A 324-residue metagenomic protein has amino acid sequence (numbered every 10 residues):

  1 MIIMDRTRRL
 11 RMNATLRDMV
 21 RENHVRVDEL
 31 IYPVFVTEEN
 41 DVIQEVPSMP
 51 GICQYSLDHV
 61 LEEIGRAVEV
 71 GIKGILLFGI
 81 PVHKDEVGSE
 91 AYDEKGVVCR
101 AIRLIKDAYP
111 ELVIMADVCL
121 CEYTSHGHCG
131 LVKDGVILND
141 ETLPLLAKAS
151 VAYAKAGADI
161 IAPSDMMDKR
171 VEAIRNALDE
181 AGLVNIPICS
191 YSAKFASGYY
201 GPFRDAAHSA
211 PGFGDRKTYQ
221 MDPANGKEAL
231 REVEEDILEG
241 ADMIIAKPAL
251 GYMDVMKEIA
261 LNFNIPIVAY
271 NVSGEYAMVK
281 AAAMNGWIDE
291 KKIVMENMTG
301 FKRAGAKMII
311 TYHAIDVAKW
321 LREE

Functional and structural regions predicted by a protein language model:
M1-R21: N-terminal amphipathic/basic leader segments beginning at the initiator methionine
N13, V25-I31, T37-E324: Alpha/beta enzyme core
